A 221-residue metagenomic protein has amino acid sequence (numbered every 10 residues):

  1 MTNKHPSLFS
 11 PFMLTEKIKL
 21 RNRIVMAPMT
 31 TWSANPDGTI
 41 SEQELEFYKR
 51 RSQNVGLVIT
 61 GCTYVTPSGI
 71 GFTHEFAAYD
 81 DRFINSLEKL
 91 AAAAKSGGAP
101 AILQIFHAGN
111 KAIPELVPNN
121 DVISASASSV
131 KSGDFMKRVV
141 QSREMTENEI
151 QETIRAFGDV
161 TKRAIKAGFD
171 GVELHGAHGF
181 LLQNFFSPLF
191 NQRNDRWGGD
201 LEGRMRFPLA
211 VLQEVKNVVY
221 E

Functional and structural regions predicted by a protein language model:
T2-V25, A94, K216: N-terminal amphipathic alpha-helix/helix-capping segment at the start of soluble metabolic enzymes
R23, C62-L116, S142, E147-N148 (+1 more regions): Acidic/aromatic-lined carbohydrate-recognition and catalytic surfaces of CAZymes acting on diverse glycans
M26, R51-N54, A94, L103 (+2 more regions): Conserved, mostly hydrophobic/aromatic
T39-R51, E152-K162: Short, acidic/polar
E44-T66, K166-G171: Catalytic domains of carbohydrate-active enzymes, especially glycoside hydrolases
E75-A101, L189-E221: Alpha-helix-loop-beta-strand connector modules within alpha/beta enzyme cores
A94, E149-V172, F207-V218: An active-site-proximal structural segment forming one wall of the substrate-binding cleft that immediately precedes
F106-A167: Non-globular sequence segments
